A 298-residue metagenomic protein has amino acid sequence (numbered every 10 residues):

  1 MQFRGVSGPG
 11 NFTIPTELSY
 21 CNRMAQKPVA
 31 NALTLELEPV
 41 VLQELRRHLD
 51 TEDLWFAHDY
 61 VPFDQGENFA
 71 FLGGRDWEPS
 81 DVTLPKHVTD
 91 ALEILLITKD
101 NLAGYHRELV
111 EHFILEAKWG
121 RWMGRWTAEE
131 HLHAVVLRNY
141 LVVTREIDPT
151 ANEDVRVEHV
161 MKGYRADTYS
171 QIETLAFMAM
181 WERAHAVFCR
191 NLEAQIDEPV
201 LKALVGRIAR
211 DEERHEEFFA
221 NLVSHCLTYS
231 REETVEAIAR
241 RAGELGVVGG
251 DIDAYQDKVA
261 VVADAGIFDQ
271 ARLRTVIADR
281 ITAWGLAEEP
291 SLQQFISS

Functional and structural regions predicted by a protein language model:
Q2, T13, Y20-N22: Short, positively charged and aromatic/hydrophobic N-terminal segments
G5-G10: Residue-identity detector for glycine
S19-S298: Non-heme di-metal
